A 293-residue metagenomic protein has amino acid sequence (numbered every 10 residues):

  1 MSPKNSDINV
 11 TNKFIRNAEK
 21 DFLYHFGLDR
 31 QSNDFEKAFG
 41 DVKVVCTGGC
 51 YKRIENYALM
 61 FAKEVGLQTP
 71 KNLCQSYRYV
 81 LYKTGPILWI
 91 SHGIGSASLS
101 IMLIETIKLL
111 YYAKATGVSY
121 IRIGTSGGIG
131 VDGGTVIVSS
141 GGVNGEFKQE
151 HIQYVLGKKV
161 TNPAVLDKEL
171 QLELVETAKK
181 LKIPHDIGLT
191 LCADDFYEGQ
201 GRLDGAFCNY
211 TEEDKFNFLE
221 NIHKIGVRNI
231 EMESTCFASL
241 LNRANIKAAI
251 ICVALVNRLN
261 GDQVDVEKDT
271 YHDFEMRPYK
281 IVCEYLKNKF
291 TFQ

Functional and structural regions predicted by a protein language model:
M1-E173: Metabolite-binding pocket within alpha/beta catalytic cores that recognizes anionic/polar moieties
C50, G127, L191-Y197, C236 (+2 more regions): Glycine-rich beta-alpha junction loops
G66-N72, G117, K182-L189, F290-Q293: Flexible, glycine/charged-enriched surface loops at secondary-structure junctions
P163-G226: Active-site rim beta-loop-alpha module in soluble metabolic enzymes
E173-L181, L240, I281-K289: Generic non-transmembrane alpha-helical segments
T235-T270: Zn-dependent metallopeptidase/amidohydrolase metal-coordination segment
R258-Q293: His/Asp/Glu-rich mid-to-C-terminal helical/loop segments that flank catalytic regions of hydrolases
